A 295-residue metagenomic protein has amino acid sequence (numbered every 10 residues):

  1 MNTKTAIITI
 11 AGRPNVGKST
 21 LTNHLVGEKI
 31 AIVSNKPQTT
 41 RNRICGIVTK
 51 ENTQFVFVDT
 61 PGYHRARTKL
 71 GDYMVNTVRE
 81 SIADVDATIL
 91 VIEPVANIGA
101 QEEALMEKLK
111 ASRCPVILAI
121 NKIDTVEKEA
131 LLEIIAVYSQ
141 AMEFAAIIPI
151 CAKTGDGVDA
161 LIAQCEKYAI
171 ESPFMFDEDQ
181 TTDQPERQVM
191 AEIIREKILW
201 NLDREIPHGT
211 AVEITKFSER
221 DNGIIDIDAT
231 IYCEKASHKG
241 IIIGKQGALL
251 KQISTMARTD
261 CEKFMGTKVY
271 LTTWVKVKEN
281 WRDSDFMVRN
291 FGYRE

Functional and structural regions predicted by a protein language model:
M1-N76, E80-I82: Conserved G1/Walker A P-loop phosphate-binding module
G17, G157, L249: Conserved glycine(s) of the Walker
E28, I47-E51, A66, S81 (+8 more regions): Conserved, well-folded catalytic cores of nucleic-acid-processing and energy-transducing macromolecular machines
T40, H64-R65, N97-I98, V126-E127 (+1 more regions): Catalytic P-loop NTPase motifs of RecA-like helicase/translocase cores
T49, N76-I147, S218-D221: Conserved C-terminal guanine-recognition region of P-loop GTPase G domains, centered on the G4
D59, N121, C151: Active-site glycine-centered loops adjacent to acidic/histidine catalytic or metal-binding residues that shape
P115, D124-T182, E186: Canonical P-loop GTPase G-domain recognition
E186-E295: P-loop NTP-binding site
